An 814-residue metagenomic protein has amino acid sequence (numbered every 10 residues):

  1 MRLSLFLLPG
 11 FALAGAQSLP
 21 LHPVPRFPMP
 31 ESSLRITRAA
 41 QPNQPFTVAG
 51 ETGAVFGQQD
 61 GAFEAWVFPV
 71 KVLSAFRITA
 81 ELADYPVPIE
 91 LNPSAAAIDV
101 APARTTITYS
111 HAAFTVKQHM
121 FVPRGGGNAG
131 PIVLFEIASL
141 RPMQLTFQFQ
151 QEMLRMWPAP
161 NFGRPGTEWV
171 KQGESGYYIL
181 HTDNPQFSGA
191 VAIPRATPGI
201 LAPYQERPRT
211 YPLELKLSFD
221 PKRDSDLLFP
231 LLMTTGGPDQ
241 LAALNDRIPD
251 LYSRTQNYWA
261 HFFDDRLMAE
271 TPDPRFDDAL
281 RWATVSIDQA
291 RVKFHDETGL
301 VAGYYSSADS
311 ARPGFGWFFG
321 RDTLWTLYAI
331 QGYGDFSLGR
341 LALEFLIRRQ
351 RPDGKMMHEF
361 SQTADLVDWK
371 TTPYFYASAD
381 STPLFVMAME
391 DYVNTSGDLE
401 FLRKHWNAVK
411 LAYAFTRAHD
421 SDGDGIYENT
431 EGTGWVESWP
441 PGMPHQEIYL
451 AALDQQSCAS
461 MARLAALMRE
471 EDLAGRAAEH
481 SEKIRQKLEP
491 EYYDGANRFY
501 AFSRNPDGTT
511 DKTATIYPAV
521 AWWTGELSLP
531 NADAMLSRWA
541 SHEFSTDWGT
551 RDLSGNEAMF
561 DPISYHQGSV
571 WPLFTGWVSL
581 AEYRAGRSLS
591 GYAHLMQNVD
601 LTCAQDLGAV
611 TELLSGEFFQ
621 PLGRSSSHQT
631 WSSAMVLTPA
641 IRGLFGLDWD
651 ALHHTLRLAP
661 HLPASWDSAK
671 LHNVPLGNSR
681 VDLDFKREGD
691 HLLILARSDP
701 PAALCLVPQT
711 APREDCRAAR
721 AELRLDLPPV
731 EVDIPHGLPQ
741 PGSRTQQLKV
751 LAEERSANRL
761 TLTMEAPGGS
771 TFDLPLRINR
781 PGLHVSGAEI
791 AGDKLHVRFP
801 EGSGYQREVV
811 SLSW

Functional and structural regions predicted by a protein language model:
R2-A12: Bacterial N-terminal signal peptides
Q17-D278, D322, Y333-D335, G586-S588 (+5 more regions): Terminal accessory carbohydrate-recognition/targeting modules of carbohydrate-active enzymes
S18-A75, F315-F319, T326, P373-T395 (+5 more regions): C-terminal capping/lid segments that line or modulate ligand- or cofactor-binding pockets
S139, P160-F162, F219-P221, R247 (+6 more regions): Aromatic-rich carbohydrate-recognition surfaces in CAZymes
T235, E270-W317, L341-A377, T382 (+4 more regions): Extended glycan-interaction surfaces of carbohydrate-active proteins
G339, A474, S481, A532 (+1 more regions): Solenoid-repeat scaffolds in large eukaryotic assemblies
Y392-K404, M461-R476: Inter-helical turn/loop segments and adjacent helix faces that build the functional surface of alpha-helical bundle
E731-L783: Accessory, solvent-exposed terminal regions and/or long lumenal/extracellular loops of proteins
